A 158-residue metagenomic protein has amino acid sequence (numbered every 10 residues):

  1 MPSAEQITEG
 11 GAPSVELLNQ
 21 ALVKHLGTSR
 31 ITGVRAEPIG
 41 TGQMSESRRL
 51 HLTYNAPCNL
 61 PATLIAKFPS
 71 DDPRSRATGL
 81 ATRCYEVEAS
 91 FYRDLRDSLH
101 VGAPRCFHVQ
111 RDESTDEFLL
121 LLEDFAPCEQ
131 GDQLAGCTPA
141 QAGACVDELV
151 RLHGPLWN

Functional and structural regions predicted by a protein language model:
M1-G42, T53-P61, W157: Regulatory N- and C-terminal appendages and interdomain linkers associated with kinase/kinase-like NTP transferase
A36-N158: Conserved ATP-binding subdomain of kinase catalytic cores across diverse folds
